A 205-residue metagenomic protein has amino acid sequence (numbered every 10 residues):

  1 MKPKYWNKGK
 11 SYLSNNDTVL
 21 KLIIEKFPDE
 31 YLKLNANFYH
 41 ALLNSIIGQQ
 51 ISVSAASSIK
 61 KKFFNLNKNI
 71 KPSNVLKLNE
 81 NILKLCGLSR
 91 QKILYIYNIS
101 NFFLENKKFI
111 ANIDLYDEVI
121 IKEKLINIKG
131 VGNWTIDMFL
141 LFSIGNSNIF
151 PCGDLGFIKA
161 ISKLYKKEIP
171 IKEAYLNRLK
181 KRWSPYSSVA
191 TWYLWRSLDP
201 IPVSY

Functional and structural regions predicted by a protein language model:
M1-D29, D114, V119-I120, N133-F142 (+1 more regions): C-terminal accessory module of base-excision DNA glycosylases/AP lyases that mediates lesion recognition and DNA
K8, N15-K61, N65-K68: A positional/architectural concept
N16-V19, I51-S52, A56-N127, R182-S184: Alpha-helical ds-nucleic-acid-binding substructure associated with the helix-hairpin-helix region of base-excision DNA
L32-H40, G87-Q91, K180-S187: Structural motif
A36, H40, D114-D117, I128 (+1 more regions): Residue-level marker of regulatory loop/turn positions in helix-turn-helix DNA-binding domains and in histidine
A41-I46, K62, L78-I82, I120-K124 (+4 more regions): A general alpha-helix detector
L42-I47, I96-S100, F139, A190-L194: Short alpha-helical scaffolding segments that buttress acidic/His motifs in well-ordered protein cores
E105, I128, I144-N148: Histidine/lysine/aspartate-rich catalytic loop segments that bind and position anionic ligands
